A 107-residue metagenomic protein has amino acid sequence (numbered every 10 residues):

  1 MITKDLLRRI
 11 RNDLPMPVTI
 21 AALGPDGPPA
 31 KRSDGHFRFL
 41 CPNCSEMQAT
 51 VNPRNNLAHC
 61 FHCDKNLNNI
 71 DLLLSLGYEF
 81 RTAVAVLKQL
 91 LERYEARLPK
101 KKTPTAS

Functional and structural regions predicted by a protein language model:
M1-S107: N-terminal structured subdomain of primase-like DNA metabolism proteins
